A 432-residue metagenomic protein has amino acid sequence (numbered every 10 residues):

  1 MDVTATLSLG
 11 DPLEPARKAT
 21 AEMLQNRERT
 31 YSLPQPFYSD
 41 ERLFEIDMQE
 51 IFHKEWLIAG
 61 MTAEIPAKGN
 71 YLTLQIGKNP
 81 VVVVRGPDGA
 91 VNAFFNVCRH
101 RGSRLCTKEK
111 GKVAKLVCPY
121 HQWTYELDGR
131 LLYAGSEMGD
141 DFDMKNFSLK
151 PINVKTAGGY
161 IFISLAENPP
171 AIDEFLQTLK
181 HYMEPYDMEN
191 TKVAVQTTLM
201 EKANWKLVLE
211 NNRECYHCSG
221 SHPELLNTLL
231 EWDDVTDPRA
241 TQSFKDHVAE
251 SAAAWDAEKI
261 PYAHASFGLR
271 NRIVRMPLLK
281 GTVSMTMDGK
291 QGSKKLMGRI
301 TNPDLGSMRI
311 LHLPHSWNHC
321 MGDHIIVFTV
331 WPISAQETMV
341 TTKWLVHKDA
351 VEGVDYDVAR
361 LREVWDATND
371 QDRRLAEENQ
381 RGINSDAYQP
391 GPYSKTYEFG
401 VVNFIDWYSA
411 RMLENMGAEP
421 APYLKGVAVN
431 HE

Functional and structural regions predicted by a protein language model:
M1, E64-P185: Rieske [2Fe-2S] iron-sulfur-binding domain
D2-E50, L57, F142-A157, I161-K180 (+1 more regions): Replace "small metal-dependent catalytic modules" with "small catalytic or cofactor-binding modules
T4, V84-R85, K155, Y160-E432: C-terminal catalytic domain of Rieske-type non-heme iron oxygenases
L13-E41, G102-V117, K150-K155, A257-K295: N-terminal short leaders/motifs
F37-R85: Active-site-flanking structural segment that lines cofactor/substrate pockets
F52-W56, S103, H217: Generic structural signal for secondary-structure transition and capping sites
H53-P66, Y133-M138, I310-P314: Short Pro/Gly-enriched beta-strand edge/turn motifs at strand-loop
